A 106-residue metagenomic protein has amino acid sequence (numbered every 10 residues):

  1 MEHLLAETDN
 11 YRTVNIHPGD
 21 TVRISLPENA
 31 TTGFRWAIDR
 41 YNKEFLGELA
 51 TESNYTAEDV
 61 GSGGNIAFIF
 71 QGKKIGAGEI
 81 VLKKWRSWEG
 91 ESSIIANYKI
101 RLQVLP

Functional and structural regions predicted by a protein language model:
M1-R23, N29: N-terminal edge beta-strand
S25, G33-D39, I80-V81: Short, hydrophobic/aromatic beta-strand segments
T32-F34, R40-A57: Short, solvent-exposed loop/linker segments at beta-strand-coil boundaries, enriched for Pro/Gly and Ser/Thr
V60-A67: Aromatic sugar-binding surface patches on proteins that engage polysaccharides or sugar-phosphate polymers
K73-G78: Glycine-centered tight-turn and secondary-structure capping sites
K83-S87: Beta-strand-rich extracellular modules
W88-A96: Beta-sandwich strand segments
L102-P106: Interdomain boundary/hinge segments at the C-termini of tandem beta-sandwich modules
